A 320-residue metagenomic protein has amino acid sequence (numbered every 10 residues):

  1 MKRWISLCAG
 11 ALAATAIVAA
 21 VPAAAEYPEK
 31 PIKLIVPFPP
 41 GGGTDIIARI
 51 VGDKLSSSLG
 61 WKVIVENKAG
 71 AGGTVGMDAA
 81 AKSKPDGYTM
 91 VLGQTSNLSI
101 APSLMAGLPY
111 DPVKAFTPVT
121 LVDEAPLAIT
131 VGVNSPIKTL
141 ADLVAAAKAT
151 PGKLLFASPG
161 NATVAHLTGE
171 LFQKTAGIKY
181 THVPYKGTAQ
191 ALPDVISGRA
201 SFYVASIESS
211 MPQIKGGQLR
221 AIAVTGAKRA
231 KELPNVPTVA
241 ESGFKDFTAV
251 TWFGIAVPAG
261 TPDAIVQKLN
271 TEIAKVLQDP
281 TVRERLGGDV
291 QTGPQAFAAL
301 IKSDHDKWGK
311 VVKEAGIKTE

Functional and structural regions predicted by a protein language model:
M1-A11: Bacterial N-terminal signal peptides that target proteins for export
A14-P22: N-terminal signal peptide c-region/cleavage motif recognized by signal peptidases
A24-K114, K153-L155, G177-S201, Q213 (+2 more regions): N-terminal (or domain-start) structured segment
E29-P31, K174-T175, K215, D263-E320: An extracytoplasmic/periplasmic, membrane-proximal ligand-sensing/linker region
K82-Y88, S103-Q190, V239, W252-E284: Hinge/capping helix and adjacent helix->loop/strand transition within the periplasmic-binding protein
M90-G93, L121, Y185, V204-A205 (+2 more regions): Short beta-strand and adjacent tight-turn residues that come in two discontinuous sequence segments and form the edges
N97-G107, L171-T175, F202-V236, G309: A ligand-binding cleft/hinge motif common to bilobed small-molecule-binding domains
